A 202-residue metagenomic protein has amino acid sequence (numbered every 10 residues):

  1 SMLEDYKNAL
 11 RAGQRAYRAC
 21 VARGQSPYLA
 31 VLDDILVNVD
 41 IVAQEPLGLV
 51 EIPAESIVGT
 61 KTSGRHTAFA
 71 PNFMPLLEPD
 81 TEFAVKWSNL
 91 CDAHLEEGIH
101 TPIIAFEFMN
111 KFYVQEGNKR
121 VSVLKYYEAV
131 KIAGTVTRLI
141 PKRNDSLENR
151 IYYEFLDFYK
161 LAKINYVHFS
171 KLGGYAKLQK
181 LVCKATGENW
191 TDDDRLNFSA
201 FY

Functional and structural regions predicted by a protein language model:
S1-M109, Q115, Y126, K171-V182: Short, charged/polar connector segments at secondary-structure boundaries
E97-F112, N118-I151: A short, basic-hydrophobic beta/loop patch
A133, T137-L139, R143-Y202: Solvent-exposed functional surfaces
